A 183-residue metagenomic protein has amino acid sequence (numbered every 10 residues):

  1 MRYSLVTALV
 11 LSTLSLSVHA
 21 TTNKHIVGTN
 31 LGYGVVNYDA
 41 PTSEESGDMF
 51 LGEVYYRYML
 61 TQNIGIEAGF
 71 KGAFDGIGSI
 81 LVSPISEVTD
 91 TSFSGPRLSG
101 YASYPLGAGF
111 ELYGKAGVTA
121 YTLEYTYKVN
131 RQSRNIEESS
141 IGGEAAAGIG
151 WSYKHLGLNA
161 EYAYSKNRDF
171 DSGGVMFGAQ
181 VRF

Functional and structural regions predicted by a protein language model:
M1-I26: Cleavable N-terminal export/targeting peptides
L16, A20, E53, L60-Q62 (+4 more regions): Outer-membrane beta-barrel proteins
H19-I66, F70-F74, A102: Short glycine/proline- and aromatic-enriched beta-strand/turn motifs that initiate or cap beta-hairpins
H25, N63-I66, G109-L112, W151-A160: Repeated loop/turn-to-beta-strand initiation elements of outer-membrane beta-barrel proteins
I26-G28, I149-G157, S172-F183: Outer-membrane beta-barrel "beta-signal"
G28-G32, G69-K71, K115-G117, N159-A163 (+1 more regions): Transmembrane beta-strands of outer-membrane beta-barrel proteins
Y33-F50, G72-S94, A120-I141, R168-F170: Flexible, solvent-exposed loop segments that connect beta-strands
V54-Y58, F70, L98-Y104, A116-V118 (+2 more regions): Residues on the lipid-exposed face of transmembrane beta-strands in outer-membrane beta-barrel proteins
